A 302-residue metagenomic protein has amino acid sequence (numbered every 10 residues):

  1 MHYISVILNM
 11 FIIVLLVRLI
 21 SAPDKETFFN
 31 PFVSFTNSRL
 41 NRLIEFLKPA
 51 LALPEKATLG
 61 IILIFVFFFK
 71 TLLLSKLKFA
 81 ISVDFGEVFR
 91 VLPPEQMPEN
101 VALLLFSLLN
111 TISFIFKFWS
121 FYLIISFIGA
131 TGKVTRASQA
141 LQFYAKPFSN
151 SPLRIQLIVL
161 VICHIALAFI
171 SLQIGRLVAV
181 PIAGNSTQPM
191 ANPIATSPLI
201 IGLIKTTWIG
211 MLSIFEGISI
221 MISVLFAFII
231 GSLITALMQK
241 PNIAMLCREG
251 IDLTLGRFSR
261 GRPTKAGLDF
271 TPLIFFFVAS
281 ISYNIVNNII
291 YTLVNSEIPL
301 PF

Functional and structural regions predicted by a protein language model:
M1-F302: Selective transmembrane helix interface/packing segments
